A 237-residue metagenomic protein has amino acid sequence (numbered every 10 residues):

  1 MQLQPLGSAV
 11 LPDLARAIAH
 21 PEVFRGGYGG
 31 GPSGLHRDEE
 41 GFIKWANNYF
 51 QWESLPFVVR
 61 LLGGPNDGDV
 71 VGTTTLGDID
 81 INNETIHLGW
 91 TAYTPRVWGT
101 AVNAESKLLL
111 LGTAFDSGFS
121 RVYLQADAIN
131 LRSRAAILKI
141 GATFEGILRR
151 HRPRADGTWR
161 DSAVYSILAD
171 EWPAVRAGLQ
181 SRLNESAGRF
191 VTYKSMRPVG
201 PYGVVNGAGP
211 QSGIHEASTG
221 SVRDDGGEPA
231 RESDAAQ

Functional and structural regions predicted by a protein language model:
M1-T100, T113-S117, R152, D156-P210 (+2 more regions): GNAT-family acyltransferases
G99-T113, A135: Conserved acetyl-CoA-binding loop-helix of GNAT-fold acetyltransferases
D116-A126: Conserved GNAT acetyl-CoA-binding A-motif
Q125, T143-T158: Conserved catalytic-core motifs of GNAT/GCN5-like acyltransferases
N130-G146: Conserved active-site alpha-helix within GNAT-family acetyltransferase domains
